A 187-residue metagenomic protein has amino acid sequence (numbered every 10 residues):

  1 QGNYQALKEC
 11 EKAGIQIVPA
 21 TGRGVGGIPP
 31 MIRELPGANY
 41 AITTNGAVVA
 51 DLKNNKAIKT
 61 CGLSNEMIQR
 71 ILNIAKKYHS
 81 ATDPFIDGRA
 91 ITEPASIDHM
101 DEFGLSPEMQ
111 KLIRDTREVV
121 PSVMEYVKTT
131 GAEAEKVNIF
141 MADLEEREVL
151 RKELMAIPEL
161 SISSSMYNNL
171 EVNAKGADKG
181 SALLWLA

Functional and structural regions predicted by a protein language model:
G2, S64, A177-S181: Charged helix-capping and loop-helix junction motifs
G2-N3, L150: Residues at alpha-helix caps and immediate loop-helix transition turns in enzyme cores, especially N- and C-cap
N3-L105: Active-site phosphate-binding/coordination module
I74, Y78, F85-A187: Conserved acidic, metal-coordinating active-site core of Asp-based, Mg2+-dependent phosphoryl-transfer enzymes
